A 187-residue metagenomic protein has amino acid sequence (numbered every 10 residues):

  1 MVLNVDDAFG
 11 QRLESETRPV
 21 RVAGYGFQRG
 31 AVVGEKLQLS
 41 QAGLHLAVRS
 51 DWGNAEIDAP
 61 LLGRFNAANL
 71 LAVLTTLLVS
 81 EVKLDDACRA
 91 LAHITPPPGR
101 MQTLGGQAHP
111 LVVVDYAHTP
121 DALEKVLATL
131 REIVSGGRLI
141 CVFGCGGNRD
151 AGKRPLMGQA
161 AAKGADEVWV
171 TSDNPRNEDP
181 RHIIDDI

Functional and structural regions predicted by a protein language model:
M1-L111: Acidic, Mg2+-coordinating active-site environments of NTP-dependent enzymes
A72, H118, A122: Conserved cofactor-binding/catalytic machinery of classical short-chain dehydrogenase/reductase
P96-G99, D121-L123, A128-I187: Active-site beta-alpha connecting loops in nucleotide-dependent enzymes
V112-H118: Switch II (G3) loop of P-loop NTPases
